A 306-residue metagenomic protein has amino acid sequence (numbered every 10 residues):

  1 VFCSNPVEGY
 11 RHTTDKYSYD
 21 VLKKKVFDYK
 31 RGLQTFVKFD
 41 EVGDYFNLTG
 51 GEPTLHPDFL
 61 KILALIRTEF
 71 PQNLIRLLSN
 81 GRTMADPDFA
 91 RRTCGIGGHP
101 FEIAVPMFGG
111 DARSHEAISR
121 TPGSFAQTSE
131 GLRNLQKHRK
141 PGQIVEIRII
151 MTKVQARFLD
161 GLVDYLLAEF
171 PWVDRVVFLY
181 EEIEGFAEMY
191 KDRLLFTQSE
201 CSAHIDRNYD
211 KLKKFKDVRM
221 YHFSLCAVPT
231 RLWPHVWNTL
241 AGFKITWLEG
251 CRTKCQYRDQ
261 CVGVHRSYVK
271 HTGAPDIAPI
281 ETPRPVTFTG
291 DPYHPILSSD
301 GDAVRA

Functional and structural regions predicted by a protein language model:
V1, E8, F108-G110, E181-E184: Short connector loops/turns at beta-strand edges and beta->alpha or beta->beta junctions
V1-K24: Canonical Radical SAM [4Fe-4S] cluster-binding loop centered on the CxxxCxxC motif and its immediate flanking residues
P6, V228-A306: Flexible mid-to-C-terminal extensions adjoining Fe-S/redox cofactors in radical SAM and related proteins
G9-T13, D111-S119, G185-K191: A short acidic, helix-capping loop that chelates divalent metal ions and anchors anionic groups
D15-S18, L22, T121-S124, Q155 (+1 more regions): Residue-level preference for long, well-ordered alpha-helices that form the structural scaffold of enzyme catalytic
V26, K30-N47, H56-L179: Radical SAM/AdoMet-radical enzyme domain recognition
Q143-I144, A156-G161, A168-E169, D174-Q260: A C-terminal junction/extension of Radical SAM enzymes
